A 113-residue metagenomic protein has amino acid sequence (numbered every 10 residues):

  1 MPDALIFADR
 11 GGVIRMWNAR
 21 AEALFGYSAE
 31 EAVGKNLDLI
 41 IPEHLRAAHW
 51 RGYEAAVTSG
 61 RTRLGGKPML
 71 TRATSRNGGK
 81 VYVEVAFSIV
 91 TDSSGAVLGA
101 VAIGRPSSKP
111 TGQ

Functional and structural regions predicted by a protein language model:
L5, V13-R15, V97: Conserved hydrophobic beta-strand signature of PAS-family and PAS-like sensory domains
G11, R15-A23, K35: PAS/LOV sensory domain surfaces, especially short acidic/polar patches at coil-to-helix junctions
A21-A32, S93-S94: PAS/PAS-like sensory domain cap-loop motif
E31-A47: PAS-family sensory/regulatory domains
E43-N77: Terminal output helix/cap of sensory domains in signal transduction proteins
L70, K80-Y82, G99: Beta-strand residues that line the small-molecule/cofactor-binding core of sensory signal-transduction domains
V85-F87, G104: Sensory-domain boundary capping and coupling elements
G95-S107: PAS-family sensory domains
